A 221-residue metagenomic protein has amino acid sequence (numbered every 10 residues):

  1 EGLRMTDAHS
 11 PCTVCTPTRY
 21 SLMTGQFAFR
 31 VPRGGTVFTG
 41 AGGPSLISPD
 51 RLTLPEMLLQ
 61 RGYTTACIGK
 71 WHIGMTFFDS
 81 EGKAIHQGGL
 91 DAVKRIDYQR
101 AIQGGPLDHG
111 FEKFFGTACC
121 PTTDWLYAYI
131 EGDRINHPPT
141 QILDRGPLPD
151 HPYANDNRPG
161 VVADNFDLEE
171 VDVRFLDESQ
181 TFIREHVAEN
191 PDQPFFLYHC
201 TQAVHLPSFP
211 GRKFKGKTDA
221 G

Functional and structural regions predicted by a protein language model:
E1-G221: Formylglycine-dependent sulfatase
